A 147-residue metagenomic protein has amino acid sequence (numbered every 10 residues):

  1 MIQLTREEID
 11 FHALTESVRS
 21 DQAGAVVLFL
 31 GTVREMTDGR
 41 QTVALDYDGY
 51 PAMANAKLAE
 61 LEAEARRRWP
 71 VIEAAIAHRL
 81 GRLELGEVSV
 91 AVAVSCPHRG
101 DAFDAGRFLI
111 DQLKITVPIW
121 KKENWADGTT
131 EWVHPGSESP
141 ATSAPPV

Functional and structural regions predicted by a protein language model:
M1-V90, S95-R107, D111-V147: N-terminal, polar/charged subdomain of small-to-medium soluble alpha/beta proteins
